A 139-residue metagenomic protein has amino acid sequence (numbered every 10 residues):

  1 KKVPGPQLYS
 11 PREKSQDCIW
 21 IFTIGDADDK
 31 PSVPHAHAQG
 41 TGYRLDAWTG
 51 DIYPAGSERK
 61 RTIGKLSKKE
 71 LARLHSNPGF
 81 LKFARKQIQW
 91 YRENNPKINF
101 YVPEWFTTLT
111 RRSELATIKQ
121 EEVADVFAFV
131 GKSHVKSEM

Functional and structural regions predicted by a protein language model:
K1-M139: Metal-centered catalytic cores of metalloenzymes
